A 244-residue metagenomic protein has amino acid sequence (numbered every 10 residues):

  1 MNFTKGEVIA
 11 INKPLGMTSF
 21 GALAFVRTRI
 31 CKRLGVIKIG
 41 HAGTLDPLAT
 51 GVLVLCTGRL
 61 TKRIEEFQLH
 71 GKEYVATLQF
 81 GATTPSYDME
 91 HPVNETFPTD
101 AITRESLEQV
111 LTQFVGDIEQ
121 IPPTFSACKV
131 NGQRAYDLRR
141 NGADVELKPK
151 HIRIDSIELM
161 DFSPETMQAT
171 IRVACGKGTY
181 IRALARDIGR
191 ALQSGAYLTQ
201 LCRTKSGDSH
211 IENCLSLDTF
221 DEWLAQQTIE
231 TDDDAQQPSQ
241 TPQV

Functional and structural regions predicted by a protein language model:
M1-V244: Catalytic/RNA-binding core of pseudouridine synthases
